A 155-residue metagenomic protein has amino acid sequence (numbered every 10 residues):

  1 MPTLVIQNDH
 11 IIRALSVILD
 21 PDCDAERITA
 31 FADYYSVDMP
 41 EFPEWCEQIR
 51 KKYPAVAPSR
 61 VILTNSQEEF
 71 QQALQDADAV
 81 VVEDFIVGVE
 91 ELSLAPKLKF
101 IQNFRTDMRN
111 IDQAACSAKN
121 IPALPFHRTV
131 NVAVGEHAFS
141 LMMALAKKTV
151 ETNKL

Functional and structural regions predicted by a protein language model:
M1-A79: N-terminal glycine-/charge-rich "phosphate-binding" loop or analogous flexible N-terminal tail
D78-L155: Phosphate/diphosphate ligand-binding glycine-rich loop within oxidoreductases
